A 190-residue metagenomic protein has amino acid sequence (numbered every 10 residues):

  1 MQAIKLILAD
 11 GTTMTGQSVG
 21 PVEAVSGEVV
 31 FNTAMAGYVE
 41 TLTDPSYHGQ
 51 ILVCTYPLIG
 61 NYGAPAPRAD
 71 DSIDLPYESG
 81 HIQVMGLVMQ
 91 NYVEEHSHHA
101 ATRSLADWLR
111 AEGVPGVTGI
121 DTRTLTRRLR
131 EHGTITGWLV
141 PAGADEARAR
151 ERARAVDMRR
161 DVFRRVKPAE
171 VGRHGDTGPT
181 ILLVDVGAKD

Functional and structural regions predicted by a protein language model:
M1-D190: N-terminal beta1-alpha1 cap of cysteine-dependent amidohydrolase-like domains
